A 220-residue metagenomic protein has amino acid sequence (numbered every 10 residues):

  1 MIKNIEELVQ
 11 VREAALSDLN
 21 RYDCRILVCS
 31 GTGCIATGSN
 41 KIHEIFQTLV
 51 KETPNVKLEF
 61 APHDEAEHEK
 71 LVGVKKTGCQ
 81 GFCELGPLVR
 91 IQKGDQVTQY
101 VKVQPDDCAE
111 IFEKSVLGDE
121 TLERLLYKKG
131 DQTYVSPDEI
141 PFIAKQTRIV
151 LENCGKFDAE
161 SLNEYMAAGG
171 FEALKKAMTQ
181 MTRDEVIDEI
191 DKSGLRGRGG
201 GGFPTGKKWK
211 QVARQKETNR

Functional and structural regions predicted by a protein language model:
M1-R220: Feature of Fe-S/electron-transfer and energy-metabolism proteins that preferentially highlights extended coupling
